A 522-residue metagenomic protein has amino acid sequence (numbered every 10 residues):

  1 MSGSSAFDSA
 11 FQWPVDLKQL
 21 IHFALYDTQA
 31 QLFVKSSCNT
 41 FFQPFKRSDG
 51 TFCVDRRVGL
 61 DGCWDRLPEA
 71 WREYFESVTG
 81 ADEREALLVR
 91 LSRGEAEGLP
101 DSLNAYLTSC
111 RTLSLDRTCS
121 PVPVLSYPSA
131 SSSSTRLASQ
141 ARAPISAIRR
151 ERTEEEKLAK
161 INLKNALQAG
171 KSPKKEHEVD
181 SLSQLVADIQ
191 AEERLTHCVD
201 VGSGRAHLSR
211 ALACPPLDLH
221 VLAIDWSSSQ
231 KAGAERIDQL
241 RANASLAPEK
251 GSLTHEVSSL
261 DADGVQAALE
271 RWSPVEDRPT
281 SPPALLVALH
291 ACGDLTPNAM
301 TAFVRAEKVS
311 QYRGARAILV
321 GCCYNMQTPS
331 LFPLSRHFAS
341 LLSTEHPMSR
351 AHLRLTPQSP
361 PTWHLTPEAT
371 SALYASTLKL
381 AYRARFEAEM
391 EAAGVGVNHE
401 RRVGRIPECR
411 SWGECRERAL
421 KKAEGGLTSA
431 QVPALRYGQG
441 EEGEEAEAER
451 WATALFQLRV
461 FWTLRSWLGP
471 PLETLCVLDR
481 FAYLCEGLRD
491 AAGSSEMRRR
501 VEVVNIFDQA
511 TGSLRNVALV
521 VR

Functional and structural regions predicted by a protein language model:
S2-S77, E85, A105, D238 (+1 more regions): Class I S-adenosyl-L-methionine
H22-L25, L32-E193: S-adenosyl-L-methionine
H197-V199, A211, L285: Structural motif
V199-A206: Class I SAM-dependent methyltransferase "Motif I" SAM/SAH-binding loop
A206-L217: Conserved SAM-binding loop of SAM-dependent methyltransferases across substrates and taxa, primarily the Class I
H220-D225: Conserved SAM-binding motif I beta-strand of class I
S228-K231: Helix N-cap at the beta1-alpha1 junction of Rossmann-like dinucleotide-binding domains, i.e., the first residues
A234-E235: Conserved SAM-binding loop
